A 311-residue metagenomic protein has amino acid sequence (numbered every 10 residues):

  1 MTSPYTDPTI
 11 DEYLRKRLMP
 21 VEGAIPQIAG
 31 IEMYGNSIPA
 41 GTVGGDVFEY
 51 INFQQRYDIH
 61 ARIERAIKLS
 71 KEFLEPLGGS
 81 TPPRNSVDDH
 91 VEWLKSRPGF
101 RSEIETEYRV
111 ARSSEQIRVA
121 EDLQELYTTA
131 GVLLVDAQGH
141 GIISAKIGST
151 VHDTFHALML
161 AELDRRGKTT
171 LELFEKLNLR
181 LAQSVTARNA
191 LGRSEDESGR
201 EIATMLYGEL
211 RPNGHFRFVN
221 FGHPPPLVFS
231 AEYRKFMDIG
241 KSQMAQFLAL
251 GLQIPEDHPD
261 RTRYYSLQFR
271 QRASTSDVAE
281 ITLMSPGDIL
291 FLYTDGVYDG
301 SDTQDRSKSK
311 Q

Functional and structural regions predicted by a protein language model:
M1-A29, I38-L133, Q138-I142, H152 (+1 more regions): Conserved subregion of the PPM/PP2C metallophosphatase catalytic domain
E32-Y34: Conserved N-terminal boundary motif of the eukaryotic protein kinase catalytic domain
